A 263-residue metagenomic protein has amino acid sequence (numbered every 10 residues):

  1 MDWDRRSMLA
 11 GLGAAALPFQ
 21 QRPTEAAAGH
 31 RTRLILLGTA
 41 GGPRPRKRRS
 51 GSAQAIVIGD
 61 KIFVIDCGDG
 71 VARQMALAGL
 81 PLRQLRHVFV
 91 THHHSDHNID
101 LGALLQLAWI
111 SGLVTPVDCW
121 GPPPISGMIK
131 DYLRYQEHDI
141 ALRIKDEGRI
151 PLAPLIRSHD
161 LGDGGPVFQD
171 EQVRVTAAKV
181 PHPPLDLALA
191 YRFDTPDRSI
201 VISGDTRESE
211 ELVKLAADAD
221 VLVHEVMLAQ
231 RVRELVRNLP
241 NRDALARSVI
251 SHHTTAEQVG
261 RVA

Functional and structural regions predicted by a protein language model:
D2-R5, L9-L17, R22-V201, R207: Binuclear metal-dependent hydrolase catalytic cores
L189-A190, D197-S199, R207-A263: Cap/insert and terminal regions of metallo-dependent hydrolase folds
